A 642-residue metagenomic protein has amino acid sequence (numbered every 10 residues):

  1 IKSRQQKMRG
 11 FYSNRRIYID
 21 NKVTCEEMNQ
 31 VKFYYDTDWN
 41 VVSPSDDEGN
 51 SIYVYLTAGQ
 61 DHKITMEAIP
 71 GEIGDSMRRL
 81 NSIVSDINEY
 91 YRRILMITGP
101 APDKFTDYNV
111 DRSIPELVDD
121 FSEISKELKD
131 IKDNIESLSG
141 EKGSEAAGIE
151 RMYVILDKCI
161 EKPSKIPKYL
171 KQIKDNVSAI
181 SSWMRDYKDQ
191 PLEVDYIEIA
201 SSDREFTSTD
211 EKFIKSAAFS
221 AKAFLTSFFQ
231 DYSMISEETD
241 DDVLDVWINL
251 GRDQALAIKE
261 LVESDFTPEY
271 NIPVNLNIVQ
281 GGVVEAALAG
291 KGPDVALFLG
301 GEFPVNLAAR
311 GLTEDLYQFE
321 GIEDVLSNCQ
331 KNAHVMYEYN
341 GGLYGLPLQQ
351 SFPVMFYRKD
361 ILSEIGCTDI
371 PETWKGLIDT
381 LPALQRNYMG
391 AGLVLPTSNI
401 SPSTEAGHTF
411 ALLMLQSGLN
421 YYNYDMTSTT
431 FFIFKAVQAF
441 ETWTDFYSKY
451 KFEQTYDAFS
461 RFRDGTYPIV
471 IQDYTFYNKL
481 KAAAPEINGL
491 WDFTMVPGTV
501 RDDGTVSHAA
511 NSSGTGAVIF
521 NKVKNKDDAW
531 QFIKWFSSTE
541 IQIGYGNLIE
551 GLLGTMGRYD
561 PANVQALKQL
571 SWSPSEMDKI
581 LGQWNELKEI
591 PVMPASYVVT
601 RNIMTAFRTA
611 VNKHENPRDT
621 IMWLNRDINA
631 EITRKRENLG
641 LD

Functional and structural regions predicted by a protein language model:
R4-N81: Beta-strand-rich ligand-recognition modules
R78-E238, L581-D642: Conserved C-terminal helix/tail region of periplasmic/extracytoplasmic solute-binding proteins
A217-D240, G301-V354, I378-T380, A406 (+4 more regions): Hinge/lid segment of periplasmic solute-binding proteins
S264-N332, M336, D360-I365, D369-E372 (+4 more regions): Extracytoplasmic "Venus flytrap"/periplasmic binding protein-like
Y339-L348, P353, K375-T429, K435-A436 (+1 more regions): Extracytoplasmic/periplasmic solute-binding protein
P382, D425-T455, V496: Glycine-centered hinge/linker elements that transmit conformational signals in sensory and ligand-binding systems
A484-T555, K588, T605: Extracytoplasmic/periplasmic substrate-recognition and gating elements
T494-G498, N547-T605, T609, G640-D642: Long, aromatic- and glycine/proline-rich binding clefts that accommodate carbohydrate-like moieties
